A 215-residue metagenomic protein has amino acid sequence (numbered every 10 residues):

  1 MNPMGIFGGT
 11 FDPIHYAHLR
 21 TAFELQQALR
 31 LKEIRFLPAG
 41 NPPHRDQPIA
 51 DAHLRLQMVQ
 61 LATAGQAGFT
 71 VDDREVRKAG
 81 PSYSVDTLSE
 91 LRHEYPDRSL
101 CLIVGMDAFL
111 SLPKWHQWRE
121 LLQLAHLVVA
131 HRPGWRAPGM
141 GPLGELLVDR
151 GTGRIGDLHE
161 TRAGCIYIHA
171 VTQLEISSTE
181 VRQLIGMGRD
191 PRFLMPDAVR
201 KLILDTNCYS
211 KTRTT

Functional and structural regions predicted by a protein language model:
M1-T215: Nucleotidyltransferase catalytic core that binds NTPs
